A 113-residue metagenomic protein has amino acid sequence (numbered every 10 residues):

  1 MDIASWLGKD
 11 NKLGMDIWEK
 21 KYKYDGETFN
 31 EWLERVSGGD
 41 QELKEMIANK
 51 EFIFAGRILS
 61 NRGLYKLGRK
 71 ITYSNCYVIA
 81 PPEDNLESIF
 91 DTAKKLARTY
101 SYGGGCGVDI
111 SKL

Functional and structural regions predicted by a protein language model:
M1-L113: Extended catalytic cores of very large enzyme megasubunits
